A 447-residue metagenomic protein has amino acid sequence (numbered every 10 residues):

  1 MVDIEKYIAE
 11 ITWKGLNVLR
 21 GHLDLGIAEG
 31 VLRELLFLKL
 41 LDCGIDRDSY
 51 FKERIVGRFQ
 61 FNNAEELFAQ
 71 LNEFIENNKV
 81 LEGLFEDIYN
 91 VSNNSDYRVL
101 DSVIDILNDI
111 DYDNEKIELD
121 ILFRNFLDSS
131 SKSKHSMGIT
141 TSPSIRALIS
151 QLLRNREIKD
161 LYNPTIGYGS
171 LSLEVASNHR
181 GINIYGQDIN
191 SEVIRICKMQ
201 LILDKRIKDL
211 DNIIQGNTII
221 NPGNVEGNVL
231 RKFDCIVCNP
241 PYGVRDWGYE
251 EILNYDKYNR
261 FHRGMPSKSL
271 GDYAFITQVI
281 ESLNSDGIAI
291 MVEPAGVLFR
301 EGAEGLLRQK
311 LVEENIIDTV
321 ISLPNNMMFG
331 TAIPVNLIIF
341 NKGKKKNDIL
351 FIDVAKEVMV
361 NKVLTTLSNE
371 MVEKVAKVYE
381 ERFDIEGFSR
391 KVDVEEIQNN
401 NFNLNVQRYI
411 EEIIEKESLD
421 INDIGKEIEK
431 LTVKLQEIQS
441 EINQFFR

Functional and structural regions predicted by a protein language model:
M1-G57, Q444: Non-catalytic accessory regions of SAM-dependent methyltransferases
I11-V18, V31, L84, S102-L107 (+2 more regions): A general alpha-helix detector
W13, F123-S131, S150, R154: Amphipathic, well-packed alpha-helical segments that form the structural scaffold of globular domains
N17-L32, N93-R98, D113-I117, S267-K268: Structural motif
G26-L35, D101, K116, D120 (+6 more regions): Non-catalytic, well-ordered alpha-helical scaffold segments
L36, L40-K134: Long recognition/docking surfaces used for binding and targeting
H135-C238, G243, W247-E250, N259-H262 (+4 more regions): Conserved S-adenosyl-L-methionine
L230-R447: A conserved structural/catalytic subdomain of Rossmann-like adenosyl-cofactor enzymes
